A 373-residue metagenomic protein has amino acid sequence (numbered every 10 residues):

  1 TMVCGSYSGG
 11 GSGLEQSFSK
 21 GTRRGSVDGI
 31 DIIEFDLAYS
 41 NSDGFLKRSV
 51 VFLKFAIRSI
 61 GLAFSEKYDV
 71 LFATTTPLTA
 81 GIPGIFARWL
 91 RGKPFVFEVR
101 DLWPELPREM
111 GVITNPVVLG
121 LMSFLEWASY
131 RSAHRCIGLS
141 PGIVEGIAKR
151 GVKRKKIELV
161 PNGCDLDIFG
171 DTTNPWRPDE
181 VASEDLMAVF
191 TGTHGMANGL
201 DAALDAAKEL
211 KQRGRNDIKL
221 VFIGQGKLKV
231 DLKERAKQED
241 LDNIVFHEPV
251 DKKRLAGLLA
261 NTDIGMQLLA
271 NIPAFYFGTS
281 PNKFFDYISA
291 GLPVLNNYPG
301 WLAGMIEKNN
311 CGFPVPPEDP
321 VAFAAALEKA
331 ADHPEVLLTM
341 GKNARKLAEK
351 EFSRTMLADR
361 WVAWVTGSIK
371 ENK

Functional and structural regions predicted by a protein language model:
S6, G142, V160-G163: Carbohydrate-associated surface elements
I57-K67, T79-L90, P94, P116-G138: Membrane-proximal helix-turn-helix segments that form the acceptor-binding/catalytic region of lipid-linked
H134, L259-F277, L292: Acidic donor-binding loop of glycosyltransferase active sites
A148, R154-K155, G163-D179, G199: Acidic anion/phosphate-binding donor-loop and adjacent secondary structure in glycosyltransferase catalytic cores
E180-K208, V221: Conserved donor-binding/catalytic core segment of Leloir-type glycosyltransferases
I223-G224, V230-I264: Nucleotide-activated donor-binding/catalytic signature segment of Leloir-type glycosyltransferases, i.e., the conserved
A303-K329, V336: Change "using UDP/GDP/dTDP sugars" to "using nucleotide sugars
A322, K329, V336-K350, A363: A short, well-ordered alpha-helix in the C-terminal region of glycosyltransferases
